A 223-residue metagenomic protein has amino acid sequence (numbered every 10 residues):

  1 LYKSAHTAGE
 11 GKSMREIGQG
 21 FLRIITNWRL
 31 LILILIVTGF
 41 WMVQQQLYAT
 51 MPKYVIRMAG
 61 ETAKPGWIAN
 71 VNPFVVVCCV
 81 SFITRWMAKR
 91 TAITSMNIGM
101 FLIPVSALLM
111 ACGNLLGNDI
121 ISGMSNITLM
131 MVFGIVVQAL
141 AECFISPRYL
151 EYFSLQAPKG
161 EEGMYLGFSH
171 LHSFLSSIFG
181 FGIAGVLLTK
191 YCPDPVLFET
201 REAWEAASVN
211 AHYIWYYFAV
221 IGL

Functional and structural regions predicted by a protein language model:
L1-Y48, P52, I56-T62, I214 (+1 more regions): Intracellular loop-helix junctions on the cytosolic face of multi-pass helical membrane proteins
V55, C143-P158: Intracellular juxtamembrane helix-capping segments at the cytosolic ends of symmetry-related transmembrane helices
I56-V77, I98, L129-F133, V209-Y216: Loop-to-transmembrane helix entry
T62-A63, T128-L129, A157-H172: Loop-to-transmembrane helix entry/capping segments in MFS-fold secondary transporters and related SLC/MFSD carriers
C78-I98: Helix-to-loop junctions at the C-terminal end of transmembrane segments in multipass secondary transporters
F101-G123: C-terminal ends and interior cores of transmembrane alpha-helices in multi-pass membrane transporters/permeases
I120-I145: Hydrophobic core of transmembrane alpha-helices in multi-pass small-molecule transporters, especially MFS/SLC-type
V186-G222: A membrane-interface helix-boundary motif in multi-pass transporters
